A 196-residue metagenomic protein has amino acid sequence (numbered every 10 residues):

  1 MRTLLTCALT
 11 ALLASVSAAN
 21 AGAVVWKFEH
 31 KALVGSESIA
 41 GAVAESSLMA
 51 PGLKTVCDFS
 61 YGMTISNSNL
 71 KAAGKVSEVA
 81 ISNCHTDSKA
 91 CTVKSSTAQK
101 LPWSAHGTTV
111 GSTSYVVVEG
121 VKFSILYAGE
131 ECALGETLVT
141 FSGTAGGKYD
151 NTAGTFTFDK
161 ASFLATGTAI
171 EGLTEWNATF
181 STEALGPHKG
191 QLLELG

Functional and structural regions predicted by a protein language model:
M1-A21: Secretory targeting and sorting signals
A11, V16, L33-G35, V110 (+3 more regions): Residue-level detector of solvent-exposed, low-hydrophobicity positions
A21-A80, L164-G196: N-terminal segment immediately downstream of the Sec signal-peptide cleavage site in secreted/extracellular proteins
W26, V121, V139, G154-F156 (+2 more regions): Short non-domain terminal segments
L53-T152: Predominantly extracellular/secreted and cell-surface proteins with exposed, flexible low-complexity segments
S142-I170: Extracytosolic low-complexity repeat regions of secreted or lipid-anchored proteins
